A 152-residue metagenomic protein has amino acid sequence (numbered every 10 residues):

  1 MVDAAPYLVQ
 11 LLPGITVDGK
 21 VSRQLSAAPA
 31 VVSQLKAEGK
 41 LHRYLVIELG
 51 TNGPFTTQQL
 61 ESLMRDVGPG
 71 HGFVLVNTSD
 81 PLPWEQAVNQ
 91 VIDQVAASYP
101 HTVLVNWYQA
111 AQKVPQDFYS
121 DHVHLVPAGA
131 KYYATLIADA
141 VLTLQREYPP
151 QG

Functional and structural regions predicted by a protein language model:
M1-S62, D80-Q90: Conserved SGNH/GDSL esterase-like catalytic core that processes O-acyl groups on lipids and polysaccharides
L8-L11, M64-P69, D93-A97: Short, surface-exposed basic-aromatic patches at helix termini and helix-loop junctions that form
L12-G14, K40-L45, G68-V74, Y99-V103: Loop/turn elements at helix/coil->beta-strand transitions in domains of secreted/extracellular proteins
D18-K20, V76, V105-A110: Conserved beta-strand termini and adjacent loop/short-helix elements that scaffold enzyme active sites in alpha/beta
N52-L82, A111-V123: Contiguous hydrophobic segments
E85-G152: Catalytic His-Asp segment of secreted/periplasmic serine-dependent ester chemistry enzymes
